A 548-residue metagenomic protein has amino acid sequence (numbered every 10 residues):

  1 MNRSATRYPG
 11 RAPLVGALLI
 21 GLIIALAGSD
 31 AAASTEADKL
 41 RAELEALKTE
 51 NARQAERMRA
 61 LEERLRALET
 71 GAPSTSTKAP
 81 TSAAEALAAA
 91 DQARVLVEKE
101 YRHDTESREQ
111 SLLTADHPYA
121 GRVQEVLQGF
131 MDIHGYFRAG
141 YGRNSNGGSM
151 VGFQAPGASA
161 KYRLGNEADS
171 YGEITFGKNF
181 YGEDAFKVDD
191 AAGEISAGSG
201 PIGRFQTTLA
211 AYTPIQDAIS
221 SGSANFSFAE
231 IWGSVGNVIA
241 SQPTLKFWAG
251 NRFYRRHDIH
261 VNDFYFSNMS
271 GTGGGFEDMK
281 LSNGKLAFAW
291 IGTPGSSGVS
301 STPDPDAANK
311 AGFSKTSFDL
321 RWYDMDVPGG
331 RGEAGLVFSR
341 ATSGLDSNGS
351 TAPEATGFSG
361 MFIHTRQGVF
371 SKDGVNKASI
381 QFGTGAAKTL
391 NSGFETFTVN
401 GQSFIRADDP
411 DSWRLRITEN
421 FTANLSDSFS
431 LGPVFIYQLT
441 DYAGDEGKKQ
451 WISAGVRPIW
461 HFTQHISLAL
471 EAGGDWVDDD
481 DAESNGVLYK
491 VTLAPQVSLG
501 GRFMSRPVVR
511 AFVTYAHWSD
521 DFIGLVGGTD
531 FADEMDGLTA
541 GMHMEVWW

Functional and structural regions predicted by a protein language model:
M1-A12: N-terminal secretory signal peptides that target proteins for export/translocation
V15-A27: Bacterial N-terminal signal peptides
A32-G152, G157-A158, G177, Y181-G198: N-terminal periplasmic/intermembrane-space "pro-region" immediately following the signal or transit peptide
D104, R108-S111, R163-A168, S220-N225 (+8 more regions): Replace "Gram-negative outer membrane beta-barrel proteins" with "bacterial and organellar outer membrane beta-barrel
A120, Q124-S145, R163-V299, K315-G335 (+2 more regions): Outer membrane beta-barrel
G142-N146, E183, A210-D217, R252-V261 (+7 more regions): Sequence/structural signature of outer-membrane beta-barrel proteins
F313-F318, Y323-G344, G349-D480, G486-V491 (+1 more regions): Detector for outer-membrane/organellar transmembrane beta-barrel domains, recognizing the amphipathic beta-strand
L493, S505, A532-W548: Outer-membrane beta-barrel "beta-signal"
